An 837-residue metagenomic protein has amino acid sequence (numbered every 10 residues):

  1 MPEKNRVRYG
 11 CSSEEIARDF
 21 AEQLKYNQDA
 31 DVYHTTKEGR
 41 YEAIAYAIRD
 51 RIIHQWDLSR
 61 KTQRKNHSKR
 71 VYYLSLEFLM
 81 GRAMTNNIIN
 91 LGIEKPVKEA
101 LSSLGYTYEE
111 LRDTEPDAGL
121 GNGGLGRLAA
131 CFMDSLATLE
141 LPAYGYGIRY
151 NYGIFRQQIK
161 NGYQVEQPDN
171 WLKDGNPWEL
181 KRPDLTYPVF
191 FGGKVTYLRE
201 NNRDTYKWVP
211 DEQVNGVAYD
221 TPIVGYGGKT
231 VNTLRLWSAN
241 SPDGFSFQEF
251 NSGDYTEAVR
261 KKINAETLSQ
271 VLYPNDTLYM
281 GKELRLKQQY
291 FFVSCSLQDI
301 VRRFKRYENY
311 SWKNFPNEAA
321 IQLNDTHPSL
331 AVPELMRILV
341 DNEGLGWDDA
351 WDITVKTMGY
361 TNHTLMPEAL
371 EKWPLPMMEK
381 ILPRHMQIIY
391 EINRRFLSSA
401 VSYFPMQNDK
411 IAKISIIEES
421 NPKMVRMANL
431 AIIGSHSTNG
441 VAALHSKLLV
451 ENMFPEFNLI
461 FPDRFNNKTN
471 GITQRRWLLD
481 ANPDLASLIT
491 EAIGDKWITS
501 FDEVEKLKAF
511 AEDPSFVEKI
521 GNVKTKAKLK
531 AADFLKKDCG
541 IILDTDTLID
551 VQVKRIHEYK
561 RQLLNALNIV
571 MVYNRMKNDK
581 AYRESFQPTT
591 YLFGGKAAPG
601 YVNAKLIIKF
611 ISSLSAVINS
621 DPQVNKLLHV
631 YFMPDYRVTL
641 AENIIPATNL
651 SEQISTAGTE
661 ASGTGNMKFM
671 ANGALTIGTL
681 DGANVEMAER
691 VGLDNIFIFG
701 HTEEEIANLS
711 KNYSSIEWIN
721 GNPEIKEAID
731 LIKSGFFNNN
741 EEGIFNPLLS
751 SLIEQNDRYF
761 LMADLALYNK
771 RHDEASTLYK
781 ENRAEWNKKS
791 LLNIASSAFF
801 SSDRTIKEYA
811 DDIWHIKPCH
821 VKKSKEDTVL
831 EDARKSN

Functional and structural regions predicted by a protein language model:
M1-N837: A conserved ligand/cofactor-binding region detector
